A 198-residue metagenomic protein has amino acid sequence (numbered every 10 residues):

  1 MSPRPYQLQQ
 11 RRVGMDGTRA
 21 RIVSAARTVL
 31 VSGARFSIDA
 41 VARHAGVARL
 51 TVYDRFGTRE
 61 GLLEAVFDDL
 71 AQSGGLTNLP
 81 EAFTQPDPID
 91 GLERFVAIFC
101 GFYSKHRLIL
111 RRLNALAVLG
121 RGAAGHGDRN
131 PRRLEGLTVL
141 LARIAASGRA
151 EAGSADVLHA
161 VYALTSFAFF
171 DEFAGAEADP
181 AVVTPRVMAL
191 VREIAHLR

Functional and structural regions predicted by a protein language model:
M1-H44, E60-G61: Basic, helix-initiating cap at the start of DNA-binding domains
G14-A26, V41, T51, V66-L70 (+2 more regions): Generic hydrophobic, amphipathic alpha-helix propensity
V29-L30, G61-L70, L110-L113, R129: Alpha-helical DNA-contacting segments of helix-turn-helix folds
R35-S37, R59, S147-G153: Short glycine/proline-centered loop/turn elements that form peptide/ligand docking sites
V47-F56: Short hydrophobic/aromatic patch on the recognition helix
F56, A115-G120, F167: Short helix-capping/turn signature of helix-turn-helix
A65, N78-S104: Hydrophobic alpha-helical connector segments
A97, G101-L108, N114, R121-G148 (+3 more regions): Amphipathic alpha-helical packing segments from all-alpha helical-bundle domains
